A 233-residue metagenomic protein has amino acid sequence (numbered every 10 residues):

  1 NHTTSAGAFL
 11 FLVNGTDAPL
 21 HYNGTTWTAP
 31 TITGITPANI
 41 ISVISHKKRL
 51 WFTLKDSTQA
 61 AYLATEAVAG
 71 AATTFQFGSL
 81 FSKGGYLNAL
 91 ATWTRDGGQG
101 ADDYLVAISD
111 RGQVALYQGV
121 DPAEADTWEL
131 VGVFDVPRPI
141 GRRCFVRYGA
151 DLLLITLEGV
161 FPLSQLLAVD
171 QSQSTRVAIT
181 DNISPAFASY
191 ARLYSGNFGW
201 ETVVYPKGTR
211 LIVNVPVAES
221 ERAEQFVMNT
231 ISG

Functional and structural regions predicted by a protein language model:
N1-G24: Extended assembly-interface regions of large multimeric machines
T4, L10, T92-G233: Beta-sheet-dominated scaffold domains
A6, P37-N39, H46, Y86 (+2 more regions): Beta-rich catalytic cores
A18-L20, Q59-A61, V114, V160: Structural signal for beta-propeller blades
N23-K47: Asp-box/WD-like beta-propeller blade repeats and closely related beta-sheet repeat scaffolds
T25-A29, V68-F75, P122-L130, V169-Q171: Beta-strand initiation motifs
T31-T36, L80-K83, V133-P137: Surface loop/turn motifs at the tips and blade-to-blade linkers of beta-strand repeat domains
V43-G100, D110: Solenoidal tandem-repeat scaffolds enriched in leucines and small polar residues
